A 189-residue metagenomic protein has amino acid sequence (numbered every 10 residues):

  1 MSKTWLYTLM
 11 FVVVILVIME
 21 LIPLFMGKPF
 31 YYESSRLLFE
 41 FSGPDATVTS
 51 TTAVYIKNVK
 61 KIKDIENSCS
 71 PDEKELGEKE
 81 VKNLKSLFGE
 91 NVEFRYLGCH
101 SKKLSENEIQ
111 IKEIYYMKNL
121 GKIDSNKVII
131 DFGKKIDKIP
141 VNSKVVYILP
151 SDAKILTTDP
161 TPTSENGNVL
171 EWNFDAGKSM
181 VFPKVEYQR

Functional and structural regions predicted by a protein language model:
M1-T4: Positively charged n-region of N-terminal signal peptides that target proteins for export
Y7-P23: Hydrophobic membrane-insertion alpha-helices, especially the h-region of bacterial N-terminal signal peptides
M26-D64: Early extracytoplasmic/domain-onset interaction patches
F39-G43, T52-N58, Y115-G121, K134 (+2 more regions): Beta-strand elements of well-folded, non-transmembrane domains
T49, V59-S68, D124-N126, L156-D159: Short, hydrophobic/aromatic beta-strand segments
I56-N91: Extracytoplasmic/periplasmic/luminal assembly and interaction segments in envelope/secretory/respiratory proteins
L87-S164: Surface-exposed, acidic/Ser/Thr-rich flexible loop segments
G167-R189: C-terminal beta-strand-rich structural cap/linker in extracellular carbohydrate-active enzymes
